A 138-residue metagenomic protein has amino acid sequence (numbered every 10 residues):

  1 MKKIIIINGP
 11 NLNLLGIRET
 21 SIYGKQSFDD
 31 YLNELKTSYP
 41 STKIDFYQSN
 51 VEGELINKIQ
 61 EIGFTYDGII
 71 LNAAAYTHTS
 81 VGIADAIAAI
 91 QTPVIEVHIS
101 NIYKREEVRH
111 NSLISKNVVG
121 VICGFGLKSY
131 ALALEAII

Functional and structural regions predicted by a protein language model:
M1-I5: Extreme N-terminal starter segment of soluble prokaryotic enzymes
P10-L12, A74-T77, S100-I102: Short glycine-rich anion-binding loops that position phosphate/pyrophosphate groups of nucleotides and phosphorylated
L14-D29: Glycine- and acidic-residue-enriched helix-capping/strand-helix junction motifs
D45, I95, K104-I138: Short, glycine-/small-residue-rich phosphate/pyrophosphate-handling segment
D45-G53: Short beta->alpha junction loops
E54-K58: Short acidic active-site motifs
I62-I69: Short acidic/histidine-rich motifs immediately flanking catalytic phosphotransfer sites in two-component signaling
S80-Q91: Short Gly/Thr/Asp-enriched flexible loops that form oxyanion-binding sites at enzyme active sites
